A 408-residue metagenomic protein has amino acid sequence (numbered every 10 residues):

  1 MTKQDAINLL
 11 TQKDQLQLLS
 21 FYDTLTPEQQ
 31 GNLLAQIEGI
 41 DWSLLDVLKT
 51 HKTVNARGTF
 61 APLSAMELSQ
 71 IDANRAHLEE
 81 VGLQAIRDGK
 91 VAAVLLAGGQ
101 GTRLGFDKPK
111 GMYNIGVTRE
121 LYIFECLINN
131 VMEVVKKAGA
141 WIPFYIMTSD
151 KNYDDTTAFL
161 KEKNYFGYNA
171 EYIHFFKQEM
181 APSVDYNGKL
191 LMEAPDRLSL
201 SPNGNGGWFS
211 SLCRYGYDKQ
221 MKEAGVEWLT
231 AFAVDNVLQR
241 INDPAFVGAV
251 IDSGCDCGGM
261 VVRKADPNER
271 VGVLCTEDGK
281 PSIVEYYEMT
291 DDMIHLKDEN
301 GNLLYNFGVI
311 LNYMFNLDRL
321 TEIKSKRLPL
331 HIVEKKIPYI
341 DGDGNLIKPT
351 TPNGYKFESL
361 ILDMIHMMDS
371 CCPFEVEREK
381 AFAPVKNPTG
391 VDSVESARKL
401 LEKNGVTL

Functional and structural regions predicted by a protein language model:
T2, E28, N345-P349: Short, glycine- and charge-enriched coil/turn segments that flank and shape catalytic ligand pockets
K3-H174, M192-P202, G206-F209, D218-K219 (+3 more regions): N-terminal glycine-rich phosphate-binding loop and ensuing alpha1 helix
K90-V94, G111, W141-I146, Y172-H174 (+5 more regions): Beta-sheet entry/capping signal
V94-F106, D185, T290-D291, I332-I337: Active-site-adjacent bridging/hinge elements
G98-Q100, P109, V117-T118, S149-N152 (+5 more regions): An acidic- and aromatic-residue-enriched active-site/binding cleft used to recognize and process polar
L104-G105, D155, V184-Y186, R240 (+1 more regions): Generic domain-boundary/flexible-linker signal
A170-E269: Conserved beta-loop-beta/alpha segment of the NTase-like Rossmann-fold superfamily that binds/positions NTPs
G225-L229, L238-N242, V247-T407: Catalytic core of tubulin tyrosine ligase-like
